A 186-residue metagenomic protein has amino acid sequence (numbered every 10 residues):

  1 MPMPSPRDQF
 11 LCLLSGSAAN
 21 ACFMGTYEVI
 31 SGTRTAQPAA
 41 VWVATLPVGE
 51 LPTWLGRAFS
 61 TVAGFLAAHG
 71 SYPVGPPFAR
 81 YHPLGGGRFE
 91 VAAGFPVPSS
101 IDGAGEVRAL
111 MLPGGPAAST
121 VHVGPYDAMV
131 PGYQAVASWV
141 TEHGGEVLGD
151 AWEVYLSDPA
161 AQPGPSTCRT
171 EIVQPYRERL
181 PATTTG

Functional and structural regions predicted by a protein language model:
P2-G186: A solvent-exposed interaction/effector surface
